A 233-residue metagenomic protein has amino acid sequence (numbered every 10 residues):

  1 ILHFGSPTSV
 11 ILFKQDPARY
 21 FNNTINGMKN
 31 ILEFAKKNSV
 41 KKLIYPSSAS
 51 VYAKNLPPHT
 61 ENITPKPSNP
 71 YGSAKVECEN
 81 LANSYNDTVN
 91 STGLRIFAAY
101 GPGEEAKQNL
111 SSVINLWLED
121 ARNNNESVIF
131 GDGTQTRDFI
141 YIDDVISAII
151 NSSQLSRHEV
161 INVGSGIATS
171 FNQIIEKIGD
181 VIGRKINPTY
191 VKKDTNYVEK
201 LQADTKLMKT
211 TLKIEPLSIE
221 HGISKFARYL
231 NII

Functional and structural regions predicted by a protein language model:
I1-F97: N-terminal Rossmann-like NAD(P)+-binding domain of SDR-like oxidoreductases, especially those catalyzing
P7, N55, A74, G103-E105 (+2 more regions): Gly/Ser/Thr-rich beta-alpha loop segments that engage phosphate groups in nucleotides
N22, E104-Q108, K213: Residues in soluble alpha-helical coiled-coils and helical-bundle/repeat scaffolds
N23-N26, S112, L116, H221: A general alpha-helical scaffold signature found inside nucleotide-binding enzyme cores
I31, A82, W117, L207-K209: Structural element of the ATP-grasp superfamily
P57, N80-R137, I142-I150, E176-D180: NAD(P)-dependent short-chain dehydrogenase/reductase
A121-I233: C-terminal substrate-binding subdomain of Rossmann-fold SDR/epimerase-dehydratase oxidoreductases
